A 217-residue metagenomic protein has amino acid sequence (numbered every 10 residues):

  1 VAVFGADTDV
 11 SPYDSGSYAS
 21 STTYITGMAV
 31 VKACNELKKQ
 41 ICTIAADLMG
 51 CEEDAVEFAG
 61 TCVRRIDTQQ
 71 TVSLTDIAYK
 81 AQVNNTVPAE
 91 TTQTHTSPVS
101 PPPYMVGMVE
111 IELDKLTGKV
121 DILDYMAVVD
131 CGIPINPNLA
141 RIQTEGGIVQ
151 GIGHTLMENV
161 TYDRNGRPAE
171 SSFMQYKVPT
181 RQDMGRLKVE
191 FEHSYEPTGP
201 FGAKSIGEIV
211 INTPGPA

Functional and structural regions predicted by a protein language model:
A2-A217: C-terminal catalytic domains of large/alpha subunits in multi-subunit enzymes
